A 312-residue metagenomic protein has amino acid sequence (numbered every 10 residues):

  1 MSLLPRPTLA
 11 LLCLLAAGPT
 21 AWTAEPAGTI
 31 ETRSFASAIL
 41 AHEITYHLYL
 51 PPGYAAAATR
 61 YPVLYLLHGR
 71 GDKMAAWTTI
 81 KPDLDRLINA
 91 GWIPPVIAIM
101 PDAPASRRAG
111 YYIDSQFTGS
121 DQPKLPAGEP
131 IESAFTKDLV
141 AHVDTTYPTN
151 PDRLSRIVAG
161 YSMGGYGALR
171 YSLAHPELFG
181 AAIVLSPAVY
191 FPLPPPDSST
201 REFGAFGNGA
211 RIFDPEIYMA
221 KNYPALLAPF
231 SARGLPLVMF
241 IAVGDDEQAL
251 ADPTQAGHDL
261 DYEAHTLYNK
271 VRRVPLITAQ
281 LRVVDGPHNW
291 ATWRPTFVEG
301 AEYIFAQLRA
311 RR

Functional and structural regions predicted by a protein language model:
M1-L9: Bacterial N-terminal signal peptides that target proteins for export
T8-G18: Bacterial N-terminal signal peptides
W22-R312: Non-catalytic cap/lid and distal C-terminal segments of serine-dependent acyl enzymes
